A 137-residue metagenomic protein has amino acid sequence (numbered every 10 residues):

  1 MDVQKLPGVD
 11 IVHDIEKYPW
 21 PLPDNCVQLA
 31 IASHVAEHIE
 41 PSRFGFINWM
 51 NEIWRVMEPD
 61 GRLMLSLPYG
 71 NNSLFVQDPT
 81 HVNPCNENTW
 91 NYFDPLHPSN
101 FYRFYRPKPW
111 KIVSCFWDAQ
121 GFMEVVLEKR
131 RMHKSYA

Functional and structural regions predicted by a protein language model:
M1-W20: Class I SAM-dependent methyltransferase SAM/SAH-binding core
E16-I31: A short acidic, Gly/Pro-enriched loop at the edge of an enzyme's catalytic core that lines a small-molecule cofactor
L29-V35, W49: A short beta-strand submotif of the Rossmann-like class I SAM-dependent methyltransferase core that lines
H38-S42: A short His-aromatic
F46-P59: A short glycine-rich, Lys/Arg-flanked "PGG" loop and its adjoining helix->strand segment in the class I
D60-P68: Conserved beta-strand signature within the Rossmann-like core of class I S-adenosyl-L-methionine
V76-R106: Conserved Class I S-adenosyl-L-methionine
V113-A137: Core SAM-dependent methyltransferase catalytic element
